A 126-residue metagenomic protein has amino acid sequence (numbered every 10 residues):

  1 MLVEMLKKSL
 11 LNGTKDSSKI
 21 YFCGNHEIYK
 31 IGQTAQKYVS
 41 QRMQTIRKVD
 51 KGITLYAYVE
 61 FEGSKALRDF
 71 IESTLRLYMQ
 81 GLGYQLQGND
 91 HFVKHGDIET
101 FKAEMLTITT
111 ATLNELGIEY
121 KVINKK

Functional and structural regions predicted by a protein language model:
M1-K126: Non-catalytic accessory segments flanking enzymatic or RNA/DNA-binding domains
